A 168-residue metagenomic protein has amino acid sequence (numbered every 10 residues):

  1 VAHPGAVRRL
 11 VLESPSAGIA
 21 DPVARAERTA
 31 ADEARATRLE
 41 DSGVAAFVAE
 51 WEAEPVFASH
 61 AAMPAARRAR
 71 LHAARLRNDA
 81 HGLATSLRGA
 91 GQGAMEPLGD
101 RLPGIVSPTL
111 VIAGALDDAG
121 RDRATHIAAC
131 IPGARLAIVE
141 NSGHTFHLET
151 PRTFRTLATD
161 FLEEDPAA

Functional and structural regions predicted by a protein language model:
V1-A2, A6-E40: Flexible "cap/lid" loop of the alpha/beta hydrolase fold
V11, L110-I112, A137: Conserved hydrophobic packing residues within short motifs/helices of P-loop NTPase cores of ABC-family ATPases
P22, A26, R38-R101: Conserved alpha/beta-hydrolase catalytic His-Asp/Glu region
A90, A115-D117, N141-G143: Acidic beta-to-alpha connecting loop that harbors the catalytic carboxylate
L102-V106, C130-I131: Short, conserved loop/helix-junction motifs that constitute active-site signature segments in enzyme catalytic cores
G104-I105, V111-A113: Short beta-strand/loop motif that positions the catalytic acidic residue of the alpha/beta-hydrolase fold
D118-R123: Conserved alpha/beta-hydrolase "acid-adjacent" motif
P132-A168: Catalytic active-site module of serine/aspartate enzymes centered on a nucleophile-bearing elbow/loop
